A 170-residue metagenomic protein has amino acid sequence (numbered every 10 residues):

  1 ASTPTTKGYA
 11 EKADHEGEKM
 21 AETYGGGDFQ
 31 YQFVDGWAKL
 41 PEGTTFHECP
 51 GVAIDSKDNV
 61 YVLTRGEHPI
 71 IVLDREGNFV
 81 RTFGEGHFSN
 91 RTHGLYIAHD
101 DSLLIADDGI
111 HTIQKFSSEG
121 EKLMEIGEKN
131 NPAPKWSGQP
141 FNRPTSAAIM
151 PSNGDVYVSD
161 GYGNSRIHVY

Functional and structural regions predicted by a protein language model:
A1-T3: N-terminal export leaders
T5-K19: Short, Lys/Arg-enriched N-terminal segments with co-localized hydrophobic residues within the first ~10-30 amino acids
G17-Y170: Eukaryotic scaffold repeat domains enriched in small/polar residues
